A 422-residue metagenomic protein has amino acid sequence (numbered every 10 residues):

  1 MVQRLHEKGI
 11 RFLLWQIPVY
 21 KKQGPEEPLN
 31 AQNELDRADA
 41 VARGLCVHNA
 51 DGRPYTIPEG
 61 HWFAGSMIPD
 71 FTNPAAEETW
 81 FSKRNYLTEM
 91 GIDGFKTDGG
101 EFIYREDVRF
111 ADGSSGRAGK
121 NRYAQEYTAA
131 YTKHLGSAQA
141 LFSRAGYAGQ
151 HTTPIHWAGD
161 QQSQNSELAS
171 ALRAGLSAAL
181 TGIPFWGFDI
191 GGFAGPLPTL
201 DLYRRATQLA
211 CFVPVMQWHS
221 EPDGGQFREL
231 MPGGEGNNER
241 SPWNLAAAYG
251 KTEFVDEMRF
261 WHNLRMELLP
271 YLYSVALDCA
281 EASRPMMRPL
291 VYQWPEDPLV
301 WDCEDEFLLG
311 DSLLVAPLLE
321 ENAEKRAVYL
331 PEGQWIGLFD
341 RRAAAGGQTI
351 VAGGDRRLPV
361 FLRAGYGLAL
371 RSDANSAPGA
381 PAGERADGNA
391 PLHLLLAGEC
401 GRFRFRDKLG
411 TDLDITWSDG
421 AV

Functional and structural regions predicted by a protein language model:
M1-R357, R363, G410-T411: Catalytic-domain carbohydrate-binding cleft regions of carbohydrate-active enzymes
R357-V422: Accessory, solvent-exposed terminal regions and/or long lumenal/extracellular loops of proteins
